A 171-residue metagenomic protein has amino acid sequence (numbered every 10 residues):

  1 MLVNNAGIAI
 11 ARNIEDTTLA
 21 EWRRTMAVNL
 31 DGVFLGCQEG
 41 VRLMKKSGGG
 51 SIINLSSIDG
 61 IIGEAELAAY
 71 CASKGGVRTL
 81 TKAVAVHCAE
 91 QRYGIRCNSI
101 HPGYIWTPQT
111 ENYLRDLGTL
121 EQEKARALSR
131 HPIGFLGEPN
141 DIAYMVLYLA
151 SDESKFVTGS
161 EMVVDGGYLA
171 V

Functional and structural regions predicted by a protein language model:
N13-I14, E21-R24, I52, L67 (+2 more regions): Substrate-binding pocket helix/loop in short-chain dehydrogenase/reductase
I14-E15, I62-A68, E90, G134 (+2 more regions): Active-site loop immediately N-terminal to the catalytic Tyr-X3-Lys motif of short-chain dehydrogenase/reductase
C37, S73, T81: Active-site helix of classical SDR
R42, V86-E90, K155: Alpha-helical segment proximal to the catalytic Tyr-Lys
S57: Residue(s) in the substrate-gating loop at a strand-loop-helix junction that position the organic substrate next
I62, V146-L147, T158-V171: Short C-terminal tail/terminal secondary-structure segment of NAD(P)H-dependent dehydrogenase/reductase domains
A89-R96, V157-G159: Short, small/polar-rich loop/turn modules that mediate ligand/substrate recognition or access, typified
